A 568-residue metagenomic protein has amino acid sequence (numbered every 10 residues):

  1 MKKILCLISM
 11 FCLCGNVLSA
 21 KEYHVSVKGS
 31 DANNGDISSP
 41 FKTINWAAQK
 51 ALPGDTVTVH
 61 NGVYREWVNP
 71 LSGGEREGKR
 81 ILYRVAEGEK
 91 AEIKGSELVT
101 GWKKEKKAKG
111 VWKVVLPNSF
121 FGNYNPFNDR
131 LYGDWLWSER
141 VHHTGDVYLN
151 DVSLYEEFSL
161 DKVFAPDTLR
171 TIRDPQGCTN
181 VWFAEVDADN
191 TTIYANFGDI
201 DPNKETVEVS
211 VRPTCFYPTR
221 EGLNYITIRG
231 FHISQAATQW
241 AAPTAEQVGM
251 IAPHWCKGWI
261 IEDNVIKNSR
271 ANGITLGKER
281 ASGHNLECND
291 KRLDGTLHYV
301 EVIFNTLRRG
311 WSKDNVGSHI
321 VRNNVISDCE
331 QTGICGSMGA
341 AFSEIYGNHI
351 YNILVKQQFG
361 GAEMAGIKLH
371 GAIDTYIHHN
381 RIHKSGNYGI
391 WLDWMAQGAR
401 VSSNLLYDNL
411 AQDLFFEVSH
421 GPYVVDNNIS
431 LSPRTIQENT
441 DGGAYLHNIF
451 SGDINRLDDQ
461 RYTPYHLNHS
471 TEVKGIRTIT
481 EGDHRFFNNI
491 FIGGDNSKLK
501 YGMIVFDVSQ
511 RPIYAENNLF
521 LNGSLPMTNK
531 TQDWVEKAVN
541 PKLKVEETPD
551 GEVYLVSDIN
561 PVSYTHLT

Functional and structural regions predicted by a protein language model:
I4-L13: Sec-dependent N-terminal signal peptides
N16-S19: Sec/Tat signal peptide C-region and signal peptidase I cleavage site
E22-W255, K267, T275, E279-W311 (+3 more regions): Extracellular polysaccharide-degrading/modifying enzymes targeting complex plant/algal/animal polysaccharides
T214-F216, T238-H254, R270-L567: Glycine- and acidic/polar-rich repeat regions and solenoidal domains
D263: Conserved N-terminal beta-sheet scaffold of ABC transporter nucleotide-binding domains
